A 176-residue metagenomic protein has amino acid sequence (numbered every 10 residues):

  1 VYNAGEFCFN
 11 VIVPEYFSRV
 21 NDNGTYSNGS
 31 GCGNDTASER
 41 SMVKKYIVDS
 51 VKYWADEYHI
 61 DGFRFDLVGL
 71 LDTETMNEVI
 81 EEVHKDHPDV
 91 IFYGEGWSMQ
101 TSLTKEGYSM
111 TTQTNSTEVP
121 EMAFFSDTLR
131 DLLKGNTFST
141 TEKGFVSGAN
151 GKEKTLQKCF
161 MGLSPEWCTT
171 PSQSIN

Functional and structural regions predicted by a protein language model:
V1, D66, Y93-E95: A cross-family glycoside hydrolase active-site/sugar-binding cleft signature
V1-Y58, M76-H87, I91, F124-D127: Substrate-binding/active-site clefts of carbohydrate-active enzymes
S18-R19, Y26, E74-M76, Q113 (+1 more regions): Short amphipathic alpha-helical surface micro-motifs
G62-V68: Short catalytic-loop micro-motif centered on adjacent basic/acidic residues
V68-E74, M99-Q100: Acidic-and-aromatic substrate-binding clefts and catalytic sites of carbohydrate-active enzymes
I80-E81, D89-N176: Conserved alpha/beta catalytic core and glycan-binding cleft of carbohydrate-active enzymes
